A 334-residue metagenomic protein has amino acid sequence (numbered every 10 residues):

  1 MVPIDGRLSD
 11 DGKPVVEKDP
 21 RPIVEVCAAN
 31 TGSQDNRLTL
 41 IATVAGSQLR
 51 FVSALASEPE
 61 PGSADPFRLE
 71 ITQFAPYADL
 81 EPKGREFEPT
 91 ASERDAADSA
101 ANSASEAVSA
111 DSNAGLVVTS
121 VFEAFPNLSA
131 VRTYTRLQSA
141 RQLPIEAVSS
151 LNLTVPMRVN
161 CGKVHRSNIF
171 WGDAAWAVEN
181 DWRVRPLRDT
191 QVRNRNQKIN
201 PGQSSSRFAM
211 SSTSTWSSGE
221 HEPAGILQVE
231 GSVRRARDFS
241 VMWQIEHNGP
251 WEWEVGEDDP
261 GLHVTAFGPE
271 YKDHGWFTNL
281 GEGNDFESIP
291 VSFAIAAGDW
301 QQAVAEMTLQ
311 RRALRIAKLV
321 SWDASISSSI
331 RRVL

Functional and structural regions predicted by a protein language model:
M1-D98, N102-E257, H274: Polysaccharide-binding surfaces and accessory modules of carbohydrate-active proteins
P61, L280, K318-W322: Short glycine/proline-enriched loop/turn "hinge" motifs that connect secondary-structure elements and lie
T135, A294-M307: Short, surface-exposed, low-complexity cationic segments
I245, P290, I295, S329-R331: Pocket-edge structural micro-motifs
W253-F267: Short, basic/aromatic beta-hairpin or loop at an interaction surface
T265, E270-F277: Short alpha-helix capping/helix-loop boundary micro-motifs
T278-A297: Short Pro-Gly-centered flexible turn/kink motifs
A303-L334: An acidic-aromatic substrate-binding cleft motif
